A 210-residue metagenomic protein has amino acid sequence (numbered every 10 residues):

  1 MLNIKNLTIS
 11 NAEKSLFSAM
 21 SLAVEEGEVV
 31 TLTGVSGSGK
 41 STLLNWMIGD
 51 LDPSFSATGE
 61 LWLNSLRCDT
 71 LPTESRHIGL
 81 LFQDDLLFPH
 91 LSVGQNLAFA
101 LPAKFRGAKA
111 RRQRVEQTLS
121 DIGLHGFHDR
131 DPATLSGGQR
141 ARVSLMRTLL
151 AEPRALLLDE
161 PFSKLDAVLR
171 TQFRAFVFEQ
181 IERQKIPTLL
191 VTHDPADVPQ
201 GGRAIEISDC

Functional and structural regions predicted by a protein language model:
D52, P72, L91, Q95-A110 (+1 more regions): ABC-type ATPase nucleotide-binding domains, specifically the catalytic core motifs of the NBD
L66-F82: ABC ATPase NBD coupling module
K109-F127, F178-E179: Conserved ABC ATPase "signature" region
D131-L135, Q139: Conserved ABC ATPase signature
L145: Hydrophobic anchor residue at the start of the ABC signature
L150-R154: A short, proline-enriched helix->beta-strand linker immediately N-terminal to the Walker B motif in ABC-type P-loop
L156-E160: Catalytic Walker B motif of ABC-type/P-loop ATPase nucleotide-binding domains
